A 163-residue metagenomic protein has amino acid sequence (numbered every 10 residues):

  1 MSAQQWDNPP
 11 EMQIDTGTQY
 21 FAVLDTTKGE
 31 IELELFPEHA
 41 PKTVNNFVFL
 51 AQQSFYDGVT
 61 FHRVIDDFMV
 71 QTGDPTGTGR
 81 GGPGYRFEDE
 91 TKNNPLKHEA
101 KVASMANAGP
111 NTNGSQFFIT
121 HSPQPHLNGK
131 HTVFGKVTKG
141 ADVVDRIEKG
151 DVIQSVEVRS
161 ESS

Functional and structural regions predicted by a protein language model:
M1-S163: Cyclophilin-like peptidyl-prolyl cis-trans isomerases
